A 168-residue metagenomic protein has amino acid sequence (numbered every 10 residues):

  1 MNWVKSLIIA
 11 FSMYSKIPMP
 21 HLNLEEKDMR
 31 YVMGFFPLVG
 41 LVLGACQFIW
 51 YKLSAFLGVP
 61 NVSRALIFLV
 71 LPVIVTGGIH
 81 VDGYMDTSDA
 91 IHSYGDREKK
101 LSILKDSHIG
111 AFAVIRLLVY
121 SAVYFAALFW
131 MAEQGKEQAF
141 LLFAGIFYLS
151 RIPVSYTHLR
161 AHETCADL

Functional and structural regions predicted by a protein language model:
M1, N23, K27-Y31, F35 (+7 more regions): Juxtamembrane/transmembrane-helix boundary motifs in multi-pass membrane proteins
M1-L22: Membrane-proximal soluble regions of multi-pass membrane proteins
K16, H80, D89, L117-Y120 (+1 more regions): Alpha-helical transmembrane segments and their lipid-water interface positions in multi-pass membrane proteins
K16-D28, D96-I103, R160: Non-transmembrane, extramembrane segments of multi-pass ion/lipid transporters
R30-Q47, T87-Q134, L142-F143: Multi-pass membrane catalytic core of lipid/isoprenoid biosynthesis enzymes
F35-M85, L141-G145: Membrane-embedded alpha-helical segments that form the functional core of polytopic membrane enzymes, especially those
F147-I152: Small-residue-enriched core segments of transmembrane alpha-helices in multipass membrane transport and channel
T157-T164: Conserved small/polar residues in nucleotide/adenosyl-binding loops
